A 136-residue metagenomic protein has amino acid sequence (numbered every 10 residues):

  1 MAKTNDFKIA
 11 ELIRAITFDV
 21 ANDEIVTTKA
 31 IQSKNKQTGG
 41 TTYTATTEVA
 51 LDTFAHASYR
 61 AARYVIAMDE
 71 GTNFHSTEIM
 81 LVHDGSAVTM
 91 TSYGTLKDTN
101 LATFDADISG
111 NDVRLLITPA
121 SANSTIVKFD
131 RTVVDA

Functional and structural regions predicted by a protein language model:
M1-A30: Short, low-complexity N-terminal tether/leader segments at secretion or assembly junctions of large, surface-exposed
I25, A87-V88, V113: Hydrophobic residues embedded in beta-strands of well-ordered beta-sheets
N35-R60, D69-N73, A87, A120-N123: Surface-exposed ligand/attachment interfaces on beta-rich extracellular proteins
A67-D69, L81: Extracellular or exported targeting regions of proteins
F74-H83: Short, surface-exposed beta-strand/strand-loop-strand elements in extracellular ectodomains
V82-T99: Terminal beta-strand-rich extracellular "head" domains that mediate receptor/glycan or other ligand binding
L96-A136: Low-complexity intrinsically disordered segments
